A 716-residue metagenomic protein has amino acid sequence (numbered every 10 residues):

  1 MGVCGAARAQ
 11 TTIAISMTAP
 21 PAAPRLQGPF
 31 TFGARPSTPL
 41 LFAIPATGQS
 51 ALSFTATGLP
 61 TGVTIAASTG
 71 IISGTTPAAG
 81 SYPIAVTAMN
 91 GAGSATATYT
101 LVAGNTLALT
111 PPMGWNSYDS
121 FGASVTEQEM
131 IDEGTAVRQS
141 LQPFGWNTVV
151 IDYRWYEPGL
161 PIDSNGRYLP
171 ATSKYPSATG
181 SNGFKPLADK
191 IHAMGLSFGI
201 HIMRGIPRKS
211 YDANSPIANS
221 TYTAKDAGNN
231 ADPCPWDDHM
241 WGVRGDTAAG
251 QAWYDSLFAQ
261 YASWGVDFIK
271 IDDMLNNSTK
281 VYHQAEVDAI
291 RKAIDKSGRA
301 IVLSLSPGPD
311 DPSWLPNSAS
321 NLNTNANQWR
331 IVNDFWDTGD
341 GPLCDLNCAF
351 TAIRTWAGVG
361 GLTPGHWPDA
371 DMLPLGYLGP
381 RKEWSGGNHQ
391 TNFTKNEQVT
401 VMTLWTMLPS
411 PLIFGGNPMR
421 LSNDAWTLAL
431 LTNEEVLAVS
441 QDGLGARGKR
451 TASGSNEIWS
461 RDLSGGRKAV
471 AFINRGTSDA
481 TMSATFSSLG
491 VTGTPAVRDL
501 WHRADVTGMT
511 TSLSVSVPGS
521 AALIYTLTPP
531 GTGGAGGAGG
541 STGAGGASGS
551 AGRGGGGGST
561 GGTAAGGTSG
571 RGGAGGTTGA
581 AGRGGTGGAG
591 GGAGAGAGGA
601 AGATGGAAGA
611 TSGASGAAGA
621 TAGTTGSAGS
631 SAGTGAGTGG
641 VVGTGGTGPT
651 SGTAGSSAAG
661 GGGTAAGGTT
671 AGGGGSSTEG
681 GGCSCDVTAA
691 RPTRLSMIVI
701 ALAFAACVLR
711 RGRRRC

Functional and structural regions predicted by a protein language model:
C4-A9, T532-A705: Ser/Thr-rich, Pro/Gly/Ala-heavy low-complexity intrinsically disordered linkers and tails of secreted extracellular
Q10-G48, G93-P111: Extracellular interdomain linkers/hinges and stalk-like, low-complexity segments in secreted or single-pass
T61-A78: Strand-loop-strand motifs at the edges of beta-sheets in extracellular beta-sandwich domains
D119, V137-T279: Aromatic-lined carbohydrate-binding/catalytic grooves of carbohydrate-active enzymes
A227-D232, R244-D246, A252, S256 (+1 more regions): Glycan-recognition surfaces
V399, W405-L408, I413-G415, A452-V491: Carbohydrate-binding surface patches
G508-G533: C-terminal beta-strand-rich structural cap/linker in extracellular carbohydrate-active enzymes
F704-C716: C-terminal membrane-anchoring or membrane-association module
